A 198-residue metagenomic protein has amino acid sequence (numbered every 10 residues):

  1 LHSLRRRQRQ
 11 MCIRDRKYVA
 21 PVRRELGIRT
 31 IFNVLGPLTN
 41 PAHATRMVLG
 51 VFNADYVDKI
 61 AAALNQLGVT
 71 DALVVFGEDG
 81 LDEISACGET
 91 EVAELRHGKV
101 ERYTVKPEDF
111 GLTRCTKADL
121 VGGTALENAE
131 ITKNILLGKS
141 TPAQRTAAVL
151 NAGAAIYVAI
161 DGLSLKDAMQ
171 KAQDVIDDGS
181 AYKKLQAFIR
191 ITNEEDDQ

Functional and structural regions predicted by a protein language model:
L1-R9, I13: Single conserved hydrophobic/aromatic residue that forms the stacking wall/gate of nucleotide- or nucleobase-binding
Q10, R14-Q198: Glycine-rich anion-binding loops and their surrounding alpha/beta cores
